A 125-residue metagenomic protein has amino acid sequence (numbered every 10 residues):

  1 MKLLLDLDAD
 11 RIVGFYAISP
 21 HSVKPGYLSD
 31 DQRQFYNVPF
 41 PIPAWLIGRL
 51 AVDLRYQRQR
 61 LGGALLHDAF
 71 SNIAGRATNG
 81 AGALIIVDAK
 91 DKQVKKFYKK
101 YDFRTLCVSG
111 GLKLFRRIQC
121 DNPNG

Functional and structural regions predicted by a protein language model:
M1-L7: Cytosolic beta-strand hydrophobic patch enriched in CBS
A9-G14: Glycine-rich acetyl-CoA-binding "A-motif" of GNAT/NAT acetyltransferases
F15-R49: Conserved acyl-donor/pantetheine-binding loop and adjacent beta-alpha core of acyl/acetyltransferases and related
G48-R58: A short, internal acetyl-CoA/4′-phosphopantetheine-binding micro-motif in the GNAT/acyltransferase core
R58-N72: Conserved acetyl-CoA-binding loop-helix of GNAT-fold acetyltransferases
L66, D91-V94, G110-R117: Short glycine/proline-centered loop/turn elements that form peptide/ligand docking sites
A74, A81, V87-V108: Conserved active-site alpha-helix within GNAT-family acetyltransferase domains
C120-N124: Short, basic amphipathic alpha-helical segments that act as recognition/interaction helices in nucleic-acid-binding
